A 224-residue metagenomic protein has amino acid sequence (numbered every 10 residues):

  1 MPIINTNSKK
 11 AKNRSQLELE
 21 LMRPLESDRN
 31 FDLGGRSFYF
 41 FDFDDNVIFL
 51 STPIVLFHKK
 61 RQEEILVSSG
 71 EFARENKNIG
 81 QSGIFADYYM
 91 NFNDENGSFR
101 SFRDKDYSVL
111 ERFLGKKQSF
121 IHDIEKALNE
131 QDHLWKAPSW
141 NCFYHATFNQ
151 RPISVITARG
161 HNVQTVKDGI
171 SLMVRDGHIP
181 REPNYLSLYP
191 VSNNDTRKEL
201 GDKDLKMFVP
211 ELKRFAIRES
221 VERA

Functional and structural regions predicted by a protein language model:
P2-E199: Alpha-helical substrate-recognition element adjacent to the catalytic core
S37-Y39, L212-A224: Conserved Lys-Pro-Asp/Glu-containing loop-to-beta segment of HAD-superfamily phosphomonoesterases, centered on
D195-L212: Extracellular carbohydrate recognition and processing domains and analogous Trp-centered ligand-binding platforms
